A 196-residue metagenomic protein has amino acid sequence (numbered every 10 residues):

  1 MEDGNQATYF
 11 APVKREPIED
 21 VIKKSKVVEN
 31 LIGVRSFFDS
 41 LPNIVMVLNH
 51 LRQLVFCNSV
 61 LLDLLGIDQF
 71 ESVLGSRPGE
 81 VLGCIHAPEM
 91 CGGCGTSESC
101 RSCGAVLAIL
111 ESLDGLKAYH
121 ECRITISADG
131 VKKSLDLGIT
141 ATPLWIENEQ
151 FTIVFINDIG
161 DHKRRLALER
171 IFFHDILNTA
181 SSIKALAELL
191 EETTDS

Functional and structural regions predicted by a protein language model:
M1-N5, V13-K14, I18-L31, N157-R165: PAS-associated C-terminal cap
E2-N5, G93-G138, Q150: Per-ARNT-Sim (PAS) sensory domains and their PAS-associated C-terminal
I22-I67, R170: Sensory modules in modular signal-transduction proteins
F38-I44, L48, V55, L61 (+6 more regions): Catalytic cores of nucleotide-enabled group-transfer and carboxylate-activating enzymes in metabolic and assembly-line
E71-C100: PAS-family sensory/regulatory domains
T142-D175: Sensory coupling linkers of modular signal transduction proteins
F172, I176-S182, L186: H+5 position of the DHp
S182-S196: Conserved C-terminal segment of the DHp
